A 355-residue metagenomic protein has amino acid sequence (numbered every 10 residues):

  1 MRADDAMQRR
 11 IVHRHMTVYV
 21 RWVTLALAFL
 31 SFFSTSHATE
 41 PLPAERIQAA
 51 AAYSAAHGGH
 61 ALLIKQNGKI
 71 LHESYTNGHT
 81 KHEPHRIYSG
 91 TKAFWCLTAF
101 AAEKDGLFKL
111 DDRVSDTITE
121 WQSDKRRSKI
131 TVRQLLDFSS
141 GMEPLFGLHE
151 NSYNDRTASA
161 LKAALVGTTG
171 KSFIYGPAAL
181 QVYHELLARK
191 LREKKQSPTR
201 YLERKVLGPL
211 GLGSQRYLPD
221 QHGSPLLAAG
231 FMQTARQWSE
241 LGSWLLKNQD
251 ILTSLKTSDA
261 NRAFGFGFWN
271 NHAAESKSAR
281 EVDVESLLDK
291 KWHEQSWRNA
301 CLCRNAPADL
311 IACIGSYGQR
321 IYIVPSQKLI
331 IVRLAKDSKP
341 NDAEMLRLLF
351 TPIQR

Functional and structural regions predicted by a protein language model:
M1-Y19: N-terminal secretory signal peptides that target proteins for export/translocation
W22-F32: Bacterial N-terminal signal peptides
A49-T80, I321-V324, K328-V332: A short, well-structured edge-of-sheet supersecondary motif
L62, G68, H85-D111, L135 (+2 more regions): Active-site SXXK
K81-H82, P144-G230: Catalytic-site signature segments of enzymes, centered on catalytic residues
K104-M142, R192-A229, N248-D250: Active-site helix/loop module of the DD-peptidase/beta-lactamase fold, centered on the serine-lysine SxxK catalytic
A179-L186, A229-Q249, Q319-L334: Active-site-proximal alpha-helical segments within enzyme catalytic domains
S214, T257-I330: Active-site Gly/Thr loop motif
